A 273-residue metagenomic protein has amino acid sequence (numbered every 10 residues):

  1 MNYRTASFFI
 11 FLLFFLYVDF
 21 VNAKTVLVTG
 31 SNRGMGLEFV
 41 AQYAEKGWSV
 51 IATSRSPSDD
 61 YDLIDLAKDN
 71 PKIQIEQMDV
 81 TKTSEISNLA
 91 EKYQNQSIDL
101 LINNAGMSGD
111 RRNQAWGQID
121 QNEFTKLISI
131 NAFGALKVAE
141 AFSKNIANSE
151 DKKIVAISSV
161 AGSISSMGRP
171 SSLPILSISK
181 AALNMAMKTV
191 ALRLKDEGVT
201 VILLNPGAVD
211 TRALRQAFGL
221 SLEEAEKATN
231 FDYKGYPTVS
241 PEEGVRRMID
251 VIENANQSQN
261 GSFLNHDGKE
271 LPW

Functional and structural regions predicted by a protein language model:
N32: Conserved glycine-rich cofactor-binding loop
L37, A41, L136, K180-K188 (+2 more regions): Conserved active-site helix of classical SDR/Rossmann-fold NAD(P)-dependent CH-OH oxidoreductases
K46-Y61: Conserved glycine-rich Rossmann-like NAD(P)H-binding loop of the short-chain dehydrogenase/reductase
A67-S84: Rossmann-fold cofactor-recognition segment
T81-Q96: Conserved Rossmann-fold cofactor-binding substructure of NAD(P)-dependent oxidoreductases
M107-S108, Q114-I128, A147, D151-D196 (+2 more regions): Catalytic loop of short-chain dehydrogenase/reductase
L203, G219-W273: C-terminal helical subdomain
